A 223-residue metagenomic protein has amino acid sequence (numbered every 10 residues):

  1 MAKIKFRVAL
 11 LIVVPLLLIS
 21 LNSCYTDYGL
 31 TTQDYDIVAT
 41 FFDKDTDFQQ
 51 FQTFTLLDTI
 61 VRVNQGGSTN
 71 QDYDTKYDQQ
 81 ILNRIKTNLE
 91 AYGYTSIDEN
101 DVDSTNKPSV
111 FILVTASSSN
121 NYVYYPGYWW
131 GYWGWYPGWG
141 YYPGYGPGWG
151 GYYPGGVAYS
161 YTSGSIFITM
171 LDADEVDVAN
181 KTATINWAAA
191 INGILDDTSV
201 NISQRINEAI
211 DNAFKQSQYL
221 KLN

Functional and structural regions predicted by a protein language model:
M1-I12: Bacterial N-terminal signal peptides that target proteins for export
I19-S23: C-terminal motif of bacterial Sec signal peptides marking the signal peptidase cleavage site
C24-Y28, Y35-D45, A158-I185, I191-N223: C-terminal/domain-edge helix-coil "capping" segments
Y35-N64: Compositionally biased P/S/T/G-rich terminal and signal peptide-adjacent segments that lie outside catalytic cores
Q50-Q52, P108-V110, T162-F167, W187: Envelope-exposed proteins and targeting segments
T59-T115: N-terminal segment of the mature soluble domain
V61-V63, S117-N121, E175, N192-D196: Solvent-exposed loop/turn segments at secondary-structure junctions within structured extracellular/periplasmic domains
V110-S163: Low-complexity, compositionally biased segments in intrinsically disordered regions
